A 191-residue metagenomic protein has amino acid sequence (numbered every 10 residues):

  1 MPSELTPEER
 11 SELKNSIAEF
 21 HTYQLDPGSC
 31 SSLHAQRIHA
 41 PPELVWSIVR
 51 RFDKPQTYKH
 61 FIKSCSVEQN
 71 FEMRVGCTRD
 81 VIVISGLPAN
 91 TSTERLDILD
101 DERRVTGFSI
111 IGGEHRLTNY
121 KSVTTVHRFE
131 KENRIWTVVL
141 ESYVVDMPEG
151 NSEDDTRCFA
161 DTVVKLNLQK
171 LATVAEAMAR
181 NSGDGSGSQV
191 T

Functional and structural regions predicted by a protein language model:
M1-R74: Hydrophobic ligand-binding cavity/cleft-lining segments
I17, Q169-T191: Short, highly charged C-terminal tails/helix-capping segments
S29-R37, T78, T91, V105 (+2 more regions): Intrinsic-disorder/low-complexity, polar/charged segments enriched in Ser/Thr/Lys/Arg/Asp/Glu/Gln
R37-P41, I82-I84, L99, I111 (+2 more regions): Solvent-exposed residues in well-ordered beta-strands and their adjoining turns, especially edge/terminal strands
P42-E43, N70-M73, I98-R104, V126-V138: A short, structured loop/turn motif at beta-sheet edges
V45, R79, L96, V126 (+3 more regions): Structural signal for hydrophobic/aromatic residues that build the beta-strand cores of folded beta-sheet domains
R50-T118: Glycine-rich portal/gate segments that line the openings of hydrophobic small-molecule binding cavities
S109-L166: Beta-strand/loop substructures that line and gate deep hydrophobic ligand-binding cavities in soluble
